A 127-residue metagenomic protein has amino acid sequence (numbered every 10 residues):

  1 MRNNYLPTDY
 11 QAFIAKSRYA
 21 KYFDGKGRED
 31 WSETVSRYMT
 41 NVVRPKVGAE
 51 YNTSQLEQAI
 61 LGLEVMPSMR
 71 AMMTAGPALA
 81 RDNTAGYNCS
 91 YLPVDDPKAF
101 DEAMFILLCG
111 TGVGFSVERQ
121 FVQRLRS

Functional and structural regions predicted by a protein language model:
M1-S127: Extended catalytic cores of very large enzyme megasubunits
